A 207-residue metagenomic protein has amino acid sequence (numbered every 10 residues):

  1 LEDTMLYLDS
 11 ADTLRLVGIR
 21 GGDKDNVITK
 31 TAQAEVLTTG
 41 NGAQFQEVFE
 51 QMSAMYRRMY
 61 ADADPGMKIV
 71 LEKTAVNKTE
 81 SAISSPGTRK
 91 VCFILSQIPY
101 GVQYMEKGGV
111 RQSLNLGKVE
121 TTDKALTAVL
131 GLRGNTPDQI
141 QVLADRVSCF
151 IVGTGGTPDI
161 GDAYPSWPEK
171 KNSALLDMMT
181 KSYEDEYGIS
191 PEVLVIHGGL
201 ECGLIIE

Functional and structural regions predicted by a protein language model:
L1-R133: Midchain, well-structured core segments that form catalytic/ion-binding scaffolds
D3-A11, V48-M59, R146-T154, A174 (+2 more regions): Generic non-transmembrane alpha-helical segments
I28-Q33, A63, L130, V142-R146 (+3 more regions): General "foldedness" signal
V70-N115, E120-D123, P137-V142, T157-E207: An extended, acidic, His-containing surface patch that forms the Zn2+-binding/catalytic region of metallohydrolases
V129-G155: C-terminal, non-catalytic macromolecule-binding modules
